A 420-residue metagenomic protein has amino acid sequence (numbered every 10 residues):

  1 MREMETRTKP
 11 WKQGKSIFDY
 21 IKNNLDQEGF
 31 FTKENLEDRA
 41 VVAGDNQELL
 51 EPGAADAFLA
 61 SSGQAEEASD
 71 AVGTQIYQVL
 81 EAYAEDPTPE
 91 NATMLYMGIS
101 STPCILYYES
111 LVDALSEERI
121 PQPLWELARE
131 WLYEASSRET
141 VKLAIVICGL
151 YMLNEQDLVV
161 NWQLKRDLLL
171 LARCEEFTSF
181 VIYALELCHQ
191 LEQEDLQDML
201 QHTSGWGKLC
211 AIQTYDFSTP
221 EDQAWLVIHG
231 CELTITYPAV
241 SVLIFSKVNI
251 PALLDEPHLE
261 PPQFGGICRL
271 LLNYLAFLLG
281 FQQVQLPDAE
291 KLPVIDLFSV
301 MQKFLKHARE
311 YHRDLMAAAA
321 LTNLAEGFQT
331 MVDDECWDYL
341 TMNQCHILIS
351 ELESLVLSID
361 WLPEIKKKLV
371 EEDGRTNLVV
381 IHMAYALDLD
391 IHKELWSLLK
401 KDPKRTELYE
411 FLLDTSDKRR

Functional and structural regions predicted by a protein language model:
T6-P87, N91, P103-Y108, P121 (+1 more regions): Long internal repeat-built scaffold domains in very large eukaryotic proteins
P89-E176, S204, A319-L352: Eukaryotic alpha-helical scaffold "rod" segments
L127-A135, L164-C174, A184, D195-T203 (+5 more regions): Alpha-solenoid HEAT/Armadillo-like helical repeat scaffolds in large eukaryotic proteins
E139, Q163, E176, W206-G207 (+4 more regions): Structural detector for tandem alpha-solenoid helical repeats, activating at a conserved register within the helical
V141, T178, K208, Q223 (+4 more regions): Residue-level detector of extended alpha-helical repeat arrays and alpha-solenoid scaffolds
V146, Y183, Q213, I228 (+3 more regions): Residue-level signature of alpha-solenoid helical repeat scaffolds
C148-M152, L185-H189, Y215, T219 (+3 more regions): Alpha-solenoid repeat junctions
C210, S218-W225, H229-K247, A252: Extended alpha-helical solenoid/arm regions of large eukaryotic scaffolding proteins
